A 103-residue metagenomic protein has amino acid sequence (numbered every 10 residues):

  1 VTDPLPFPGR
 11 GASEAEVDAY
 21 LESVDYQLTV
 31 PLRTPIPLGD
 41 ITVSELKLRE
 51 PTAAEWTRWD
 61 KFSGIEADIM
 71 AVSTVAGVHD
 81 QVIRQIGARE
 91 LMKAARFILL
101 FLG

Functional and structural regions predicted by a protein language model:
V1-G103: Short, surface-exposed, charged amphipathic helix/loop patches that serve as local interaction elements
